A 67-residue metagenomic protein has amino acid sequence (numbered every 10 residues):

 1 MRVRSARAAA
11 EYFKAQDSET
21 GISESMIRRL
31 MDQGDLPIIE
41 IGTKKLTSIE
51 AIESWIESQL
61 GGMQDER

Functional and structural regions predicted by a protein language model:
M1-E24: Polyanion-binding surface elements
V3-A6, D32-G61: Short helix-start
Y12, L30-Q33: ABC ATPase NBD switch/coupling site
M63-R67: Short, charged recognition helix plus adjacent turn of helix-turn-helix-like nucleic-acid-binding domains
